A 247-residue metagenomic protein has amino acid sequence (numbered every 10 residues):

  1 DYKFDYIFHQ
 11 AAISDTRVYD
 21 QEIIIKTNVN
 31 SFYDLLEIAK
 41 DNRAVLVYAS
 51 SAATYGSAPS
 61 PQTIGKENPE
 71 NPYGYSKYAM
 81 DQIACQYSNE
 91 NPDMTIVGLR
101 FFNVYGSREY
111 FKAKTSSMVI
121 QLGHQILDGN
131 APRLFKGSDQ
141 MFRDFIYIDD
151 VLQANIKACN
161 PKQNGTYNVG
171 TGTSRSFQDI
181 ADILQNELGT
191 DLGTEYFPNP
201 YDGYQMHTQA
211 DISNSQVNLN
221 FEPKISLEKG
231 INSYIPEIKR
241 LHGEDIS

Functional and structural regions predicted by a protein language model:
D1-T27, I38: NAD(P)H-binding glycine-rich loop region in Rossmannoid oxidoreductase-like domains and their noncatalytic homologs
H9, V45-Y48, V97-N103, D144 (+1 more regions): Structural signature of the Rossmann-like NAD(P)-dependent dehydrogenase/reductase core
H9, Y33-P72: Conserved Rossmann-fold NAD(P)-dependent oxidoreductase catalytic core, especially the SDR/UDP-sugar
T16-I24, S57-P61, G65-K66, Y110-F111: Conserved catalytic-core motifs of eukaryotic protein kinase domains, centered on the activation segment
S31, L35-A39, L46, I83-A84 (+2 more regions): Hydrophobic positions on the long internal alpha-helix of Rossmann-like NAD(P)-dependent oxidoreductase domains
S76-A79: Active-site helix of classical SDR
C85-F142, I148-Q153, D182-Q185: NAD(P)-dependent short-chain dehydrogenase/reductase
D128-S247: C-terminal substrate-binding subdomain of Rossmann-fold SDR/epimerase-dehydratase oxidoreductases
